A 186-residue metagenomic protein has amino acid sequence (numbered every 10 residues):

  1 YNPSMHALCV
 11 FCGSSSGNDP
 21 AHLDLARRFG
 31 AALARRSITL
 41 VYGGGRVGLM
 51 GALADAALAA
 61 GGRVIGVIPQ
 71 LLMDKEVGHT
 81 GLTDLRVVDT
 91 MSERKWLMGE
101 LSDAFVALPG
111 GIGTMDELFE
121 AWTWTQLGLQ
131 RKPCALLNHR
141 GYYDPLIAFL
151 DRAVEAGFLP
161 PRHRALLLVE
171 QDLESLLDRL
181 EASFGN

Functional and structural regions predicted by a protein language model:
Y1-L101, R140-N186: A cross-family phosphate/adenosyl-ligand binding-site feature
I68, L108, M115, W122-A148 (+1 more regions): Short, acidic/small-residue loops that bind anionic groups at enzyme active sites
R86-T125: Internal catalytic-core helix/loop-beta-alpha segment that presents or stabilizes conserved functional determinants
